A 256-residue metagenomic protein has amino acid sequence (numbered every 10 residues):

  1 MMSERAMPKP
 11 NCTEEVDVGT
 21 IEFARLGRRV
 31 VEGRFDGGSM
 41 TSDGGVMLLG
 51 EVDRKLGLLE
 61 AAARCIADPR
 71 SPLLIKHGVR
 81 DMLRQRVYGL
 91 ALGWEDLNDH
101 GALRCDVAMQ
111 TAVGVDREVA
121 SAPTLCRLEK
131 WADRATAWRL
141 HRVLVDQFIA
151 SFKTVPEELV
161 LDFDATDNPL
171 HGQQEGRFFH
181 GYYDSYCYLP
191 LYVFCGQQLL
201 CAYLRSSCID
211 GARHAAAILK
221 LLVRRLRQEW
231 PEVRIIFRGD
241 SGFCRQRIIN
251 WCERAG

Functional and structural regions predicted by a protein language model:
M1-D210, H214-P231: Dynamic "connector" segments at or just before major functional cores
D164, E232-C244: Acidic/histidine-rich, metal-coordinating catalytic segments
L170, C244-Q246: Conserved protein kinase catalytic core
I249-G256: Short, surface-exposed basic-aromatic patches at helix termini and helix-loop junctions that form
